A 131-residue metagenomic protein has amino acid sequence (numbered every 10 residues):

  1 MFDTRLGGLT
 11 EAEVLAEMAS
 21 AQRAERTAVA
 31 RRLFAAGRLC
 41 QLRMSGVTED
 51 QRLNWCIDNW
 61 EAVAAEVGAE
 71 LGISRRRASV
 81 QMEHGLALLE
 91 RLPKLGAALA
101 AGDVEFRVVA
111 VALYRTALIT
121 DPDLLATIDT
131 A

Functional and structural regions predicted by a protein language model:
M1-A131: Peripheral, non-cofactor segments flanking catalytic/redox cores
